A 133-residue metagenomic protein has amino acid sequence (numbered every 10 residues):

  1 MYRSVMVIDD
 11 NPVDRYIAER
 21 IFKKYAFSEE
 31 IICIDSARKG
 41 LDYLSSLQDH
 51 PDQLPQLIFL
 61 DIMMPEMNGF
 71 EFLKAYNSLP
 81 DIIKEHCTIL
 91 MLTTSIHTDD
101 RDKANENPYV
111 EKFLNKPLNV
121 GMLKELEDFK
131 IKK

Functional and structural regions predicted by a protein language model:
Y2, F27-S28, Q53-L57, I82-T88: His-Asp phosphorelay/catalytic-motif detector in bacterial-type signaling
R3-V13, A18-F22: Conserved acidic segment of CheY-like receiver
C33-S46, G69: Helix N-cap/capping motif at the beta->alpha junctions
L60-D61: Active-site residues of response regulator receiver
M64: Receiver (REC) domain active-site loop signature in two-component systems and cognate sites in sensor histidine kinases
E71, K84-H86, L90, S95-K112: Alpha4 helix (beta4-alpha4-beta5 surface) of REC/receiver domains from two-component response regulators
N115-K116: A Lys-centered signature of the CheY-like receiver
L123-K133: Receiver (REC) domain switch/output surface
